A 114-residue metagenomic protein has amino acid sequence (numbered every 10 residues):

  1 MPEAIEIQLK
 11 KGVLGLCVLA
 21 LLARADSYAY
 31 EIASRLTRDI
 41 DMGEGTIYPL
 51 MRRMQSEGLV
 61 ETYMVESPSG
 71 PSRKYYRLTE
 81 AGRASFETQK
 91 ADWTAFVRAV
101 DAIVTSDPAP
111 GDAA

Functional and structural regions predicted by a protein language model:
M1-P2, Y76: A positively charged, amphipathic N-terminal helix/segment that binds anionic biomolecules
E3, A84-A114: Amphipathic alpha-helical dimerization/coiled-coil segments that flank or bridge DNA-binding/regulatory modules
E6-Y48, V65: N-terminal helix-turn-helix DNA-binding core of bacterial DNA-binding proteins
Y48-M54: Short, hydrophobic-biased segments on the C-terminal half of alpha helices that form "recognition helices"
E57-S72, R77: Beta-hairpin "wing" of winged helix-turn-helix
L78-R83: Accessory beta->alpha helical hairpin/"wing" motif in late/C-terminal subdomains of nucleic-acid enzymes
